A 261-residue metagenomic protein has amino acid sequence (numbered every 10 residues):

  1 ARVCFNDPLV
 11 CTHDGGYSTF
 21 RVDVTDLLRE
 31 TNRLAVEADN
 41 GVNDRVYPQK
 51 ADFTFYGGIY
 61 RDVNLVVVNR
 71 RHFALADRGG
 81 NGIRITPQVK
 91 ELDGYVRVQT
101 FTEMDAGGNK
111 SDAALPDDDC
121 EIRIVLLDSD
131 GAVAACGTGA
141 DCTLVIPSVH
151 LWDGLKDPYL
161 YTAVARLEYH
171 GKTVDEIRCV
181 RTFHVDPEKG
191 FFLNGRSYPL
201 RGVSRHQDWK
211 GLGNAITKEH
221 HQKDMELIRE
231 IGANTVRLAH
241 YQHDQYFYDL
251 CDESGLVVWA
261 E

Functional and structural regions predicted by a protein language model:
A1-Q245, L250-V258: Secreted/periplasmic carbohydrate-active enzymes, especially glycoside hydrolases
